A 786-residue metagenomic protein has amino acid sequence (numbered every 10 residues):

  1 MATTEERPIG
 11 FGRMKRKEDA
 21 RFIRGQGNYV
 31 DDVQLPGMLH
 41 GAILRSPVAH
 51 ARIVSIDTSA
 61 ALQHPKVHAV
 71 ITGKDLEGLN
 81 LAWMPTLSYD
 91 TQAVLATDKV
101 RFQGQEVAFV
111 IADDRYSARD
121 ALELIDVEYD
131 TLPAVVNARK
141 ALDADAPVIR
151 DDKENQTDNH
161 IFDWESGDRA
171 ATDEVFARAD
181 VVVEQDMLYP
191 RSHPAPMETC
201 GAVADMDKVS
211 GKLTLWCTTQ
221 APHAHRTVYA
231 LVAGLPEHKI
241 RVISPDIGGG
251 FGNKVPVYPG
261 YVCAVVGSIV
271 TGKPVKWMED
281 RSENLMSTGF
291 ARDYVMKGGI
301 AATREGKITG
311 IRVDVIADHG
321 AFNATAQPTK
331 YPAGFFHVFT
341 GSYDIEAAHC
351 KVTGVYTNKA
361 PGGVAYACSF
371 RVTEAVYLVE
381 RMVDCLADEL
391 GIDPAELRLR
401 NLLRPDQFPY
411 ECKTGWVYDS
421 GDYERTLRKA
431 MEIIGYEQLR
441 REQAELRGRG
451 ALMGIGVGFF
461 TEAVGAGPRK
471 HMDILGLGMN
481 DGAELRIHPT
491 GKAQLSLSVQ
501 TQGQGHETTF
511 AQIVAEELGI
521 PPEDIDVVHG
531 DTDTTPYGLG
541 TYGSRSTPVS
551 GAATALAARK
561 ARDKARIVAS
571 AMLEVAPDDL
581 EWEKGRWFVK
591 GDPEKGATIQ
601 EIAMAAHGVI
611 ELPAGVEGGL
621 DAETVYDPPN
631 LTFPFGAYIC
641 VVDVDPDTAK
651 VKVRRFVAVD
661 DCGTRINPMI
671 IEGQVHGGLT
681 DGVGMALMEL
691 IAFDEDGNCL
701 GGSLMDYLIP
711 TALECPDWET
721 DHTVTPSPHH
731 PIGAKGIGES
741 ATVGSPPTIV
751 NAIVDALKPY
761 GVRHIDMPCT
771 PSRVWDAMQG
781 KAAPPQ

Functional and structural regions predicted by a protein language model:
M1-N159, V182-Q185, G260, G467: Flexible, low-hydrophobicity surface segments
G12, E18-R21, P85-T86, T157-A202 (+4 more regions): Glycine-rich loop/linker segments at domain edges
K17-R21, E123-L132, V136, Q220-P222 (+7 more regions): Extended active-site and interfacial segments that coordinate phosphate-rich ligands in large catalytic machineries
G73-K74, G234-K239, I269-V275, R304 (+3 more regions): C-terminal catalytic domains of large/alpha subunits in multi-subunit enzymes
L79-L81, A177-S192, W277-N284, T325-P328 (+2 more regions): Short Pro/Gly-enriched beta-strand edge/turn motifs at strand-loop
L81-P85, A121-L124, A195, C217 (+15 more regions): Short acidic, glycine/serine/threonine-rich loops at helix termini
P147-A233, L402-K492, L700-E714, E719-D721: Helix-loop-helix junctions that connect adjacent transmembrane helices in secondary transporters/permeases, recognized
D246, G250-G272, K276-M278, H506-V514: Thiamine diphosphate
